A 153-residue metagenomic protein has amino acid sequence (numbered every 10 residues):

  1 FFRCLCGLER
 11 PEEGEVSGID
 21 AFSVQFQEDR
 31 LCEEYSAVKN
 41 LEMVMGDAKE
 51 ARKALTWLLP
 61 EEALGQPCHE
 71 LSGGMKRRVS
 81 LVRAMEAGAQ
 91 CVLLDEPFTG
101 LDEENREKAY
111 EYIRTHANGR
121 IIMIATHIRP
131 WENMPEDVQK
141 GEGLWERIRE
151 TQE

Functional and structural regions predicted by a protein language model:
C6: Helix-to-loop junction immediately C-terminal to a conserved catalytic motif
E34-E50: Q-loop/switch helix immediately C-terminal to the Walker
K49-L64: Conserved ABC ATPase "signature" region
P67, E96-P97: Walker B catalytic motif
P67-L71, M75: Conserved ABC ATPase signature
L81: Hydrophobic anchor residue at the start of the ABC signature
D95, D102: ABC-family nucleotide-binding domains
